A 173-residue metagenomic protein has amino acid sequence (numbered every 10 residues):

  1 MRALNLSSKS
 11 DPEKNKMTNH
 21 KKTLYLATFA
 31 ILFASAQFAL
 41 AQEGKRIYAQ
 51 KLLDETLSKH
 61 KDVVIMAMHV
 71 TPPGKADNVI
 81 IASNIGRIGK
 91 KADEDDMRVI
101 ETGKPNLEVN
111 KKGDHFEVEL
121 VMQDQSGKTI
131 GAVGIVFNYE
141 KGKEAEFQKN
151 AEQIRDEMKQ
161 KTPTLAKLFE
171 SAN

Functional and structural regions predicted by a protein language model:
K16-L26: Bacterial N-terminal signal peptides that target proteins for export
A27-A36: Bacterial N-terminal signal peptides
A39-A41: Boundary at the C-terminal end of the N-terminal hydrophobic targeting segment
E43-Q50, N138-N173: Juxtadomain coupling helices with adjacent low-complexity linkers
D54-K75, T164, L168: Short N-terminal helix-loop-first-beta-strand/juxtamembrane motif that initiates sensory/input modules
S83-N110, K149-Q153: Extracytoplasmic/periplasmic sensor domains and loops in membrane signaling proteins
G113-V121: A short beta-strand signature within small-molecule sensing/ligand-binding domains used in signal transduction
G131-A132: Short glycine-/small-residue motifs
